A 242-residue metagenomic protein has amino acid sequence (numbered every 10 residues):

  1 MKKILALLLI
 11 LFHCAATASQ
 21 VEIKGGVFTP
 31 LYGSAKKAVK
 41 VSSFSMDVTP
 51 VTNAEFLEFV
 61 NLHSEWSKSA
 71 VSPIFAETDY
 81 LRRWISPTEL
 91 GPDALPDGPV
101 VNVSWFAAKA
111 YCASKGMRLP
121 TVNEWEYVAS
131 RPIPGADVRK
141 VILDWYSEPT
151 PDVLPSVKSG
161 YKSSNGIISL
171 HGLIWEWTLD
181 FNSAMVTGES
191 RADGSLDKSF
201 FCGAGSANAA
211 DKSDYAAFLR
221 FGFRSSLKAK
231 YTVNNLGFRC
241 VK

Functional and structural regions predicted by a protein language model:
I4-H13: Sec-dependent N-terminal signal peptides
F12-Q20: Bacterial Sec-dependent signal peptides at the C-terminal "C-region" and cleavage site
A18-S19, G98-P99, W105, M117 (+1 more regions): Disulfide-stabilized, aromatic/cysteine-rich ligand-recognition loop
T29-K37, N53-E58, S67-K68, A209-Y215: Short, solvent-exposed loop/turn elements at domain surfaces
P30-F44, Y215-S226: Short, polar loop/linker segments at the starts of domains and inter-domain junctions
Y32, F181-E189: Cytochrome P450 core scaffold surrounding the K-helix E-X-X-R motif and the conserved "meander" helix-loop region
S43-K140, K242: Active-site microenvironments of metalloenzymes and redox enzymes
D144-H171: Short, well-ordered junction/capping motifs at the entry into regular secondary structure
